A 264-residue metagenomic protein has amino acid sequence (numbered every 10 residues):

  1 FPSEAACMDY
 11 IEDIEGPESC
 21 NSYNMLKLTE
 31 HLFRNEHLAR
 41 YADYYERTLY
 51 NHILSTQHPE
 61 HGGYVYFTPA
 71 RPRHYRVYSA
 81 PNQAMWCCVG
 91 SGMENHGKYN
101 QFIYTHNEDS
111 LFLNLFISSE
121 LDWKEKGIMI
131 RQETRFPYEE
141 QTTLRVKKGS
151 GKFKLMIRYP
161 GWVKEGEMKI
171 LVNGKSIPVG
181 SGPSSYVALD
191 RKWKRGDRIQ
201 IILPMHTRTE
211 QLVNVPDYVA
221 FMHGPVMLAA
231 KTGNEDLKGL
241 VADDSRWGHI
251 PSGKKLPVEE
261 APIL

Functional and structural regions predicted by a protein language model:
F1-S22, A80-C88: Solvent-exposed loop and edge beta-strand segments that line ligand/cofactor-binding and catalytic clefts
I14-F33, V89-Y99: Well-ordered alpha-helical segments within folded domains of soluble proteins
F33-A42, P160-W162, I170, L189: Carbohydrate-binding surfaces of carbohydrate-active enzymes
A39, D43-N51, T56-V146, V172 (+3 more regions): C-terminal beta-rich recognition modules with glycine/proline-rich loops and embedded aromatic residues
G151-V172: Beta-strand-rich binding/interaction modules
F153-M156, L189-P204: C-terminal beta-strand-rich structural cap/linker in extracellular carbohydrate-active enzymes
P178-V187: A beta-strand/beta-hairpin structural motif
